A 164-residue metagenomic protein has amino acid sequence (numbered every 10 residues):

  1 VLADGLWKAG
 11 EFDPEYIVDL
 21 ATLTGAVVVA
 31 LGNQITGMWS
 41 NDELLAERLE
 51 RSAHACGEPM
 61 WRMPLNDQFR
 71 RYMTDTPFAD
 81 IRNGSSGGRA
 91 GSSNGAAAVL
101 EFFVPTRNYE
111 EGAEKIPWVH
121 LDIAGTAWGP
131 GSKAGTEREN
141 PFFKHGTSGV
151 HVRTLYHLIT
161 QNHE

Functional and structural regions predicted by a protein language model:
V1-E164: A generic structural signal for tightly packed, nonpolar segments enriched in small/aliphatic residues
